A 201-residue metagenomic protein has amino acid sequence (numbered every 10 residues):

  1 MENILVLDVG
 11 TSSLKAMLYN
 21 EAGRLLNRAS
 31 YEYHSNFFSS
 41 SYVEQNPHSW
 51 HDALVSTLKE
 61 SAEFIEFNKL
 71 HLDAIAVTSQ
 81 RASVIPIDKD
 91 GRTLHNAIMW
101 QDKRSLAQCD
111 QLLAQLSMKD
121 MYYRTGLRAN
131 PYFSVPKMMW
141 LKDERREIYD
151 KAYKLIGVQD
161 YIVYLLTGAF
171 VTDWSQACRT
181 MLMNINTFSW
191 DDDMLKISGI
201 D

Functional and structural regions predicted by a protein language model:
M1-H95, Y123, K151: N-terminal glycine/serine-rich phosphate-binding loop of ATP-dependent small-molecule kinases, especially carbohydrate
T11, M121-D201: Gly/Ser/Thr-rich active-site cleft segment
F37-S41, A107-Q111, L182-N184: Short, charged, surface-exposed secondary-structure boundary motifs
E63-F67, A114, D143, E147: Secondary-structure boundary motif
I65-M99, R128-Y132, V163-N184: Short beta-strand-loop/turn "lid" adjacent to the catalytic site in phosphate-handling enzymes
K89-T93, Q111, Q115, D120: Hydrophobic or amphipathic alpha-helical targeting/insertion segments
D102: Carbohydrate-associated surface elements
